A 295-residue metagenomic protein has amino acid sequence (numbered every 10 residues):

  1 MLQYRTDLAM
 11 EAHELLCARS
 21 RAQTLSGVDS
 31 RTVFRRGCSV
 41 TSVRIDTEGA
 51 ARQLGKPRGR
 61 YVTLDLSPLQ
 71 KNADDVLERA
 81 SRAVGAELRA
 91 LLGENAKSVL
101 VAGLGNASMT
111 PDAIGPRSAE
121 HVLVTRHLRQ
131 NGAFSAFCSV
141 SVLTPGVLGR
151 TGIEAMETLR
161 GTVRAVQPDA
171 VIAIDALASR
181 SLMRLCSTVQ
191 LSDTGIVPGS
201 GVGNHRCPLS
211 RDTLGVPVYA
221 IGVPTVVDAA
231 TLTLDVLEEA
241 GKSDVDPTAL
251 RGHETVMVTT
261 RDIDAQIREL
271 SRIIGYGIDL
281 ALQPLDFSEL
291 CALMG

Functional and structural regions predicted by a protein language model:
M1-R58: N-terminal amphipathic/basic leader segments beginning at the initiator methionine
G49-E94: An N-terminal, well-structured beta->alpha segment
G59, D75, R79, A83 (+5 more regions): Conserved active-site and cofactor/substrate-binding residues in soluble primary-metabolism enzymes
T63-S67, S98-M109, V142-G146: Short glycine-rich or small-residue beta-strand-to-loop segments that form or flank ligand, phosphate, metal/Fe-S
L104-D112, G149, A176-R180: Gly/Ser/Thr-rich loops at beta-strand to alpha-helix junctions that form or flank small-molecule/cofactor-binding
N106-C138, V142: Glycine-rich phosphate/diphosphate-binding loop of Rossmann-like nucleotide-binding domains
S135-V163, Q167: A structural-propensity feature for long, helix-poor, extended segments
L143-T144, A173-G295: A structural signal for small-residue-enriched, beta-sheet-centric alpha/beta enzyme cores and oligomeric scaffold folds
